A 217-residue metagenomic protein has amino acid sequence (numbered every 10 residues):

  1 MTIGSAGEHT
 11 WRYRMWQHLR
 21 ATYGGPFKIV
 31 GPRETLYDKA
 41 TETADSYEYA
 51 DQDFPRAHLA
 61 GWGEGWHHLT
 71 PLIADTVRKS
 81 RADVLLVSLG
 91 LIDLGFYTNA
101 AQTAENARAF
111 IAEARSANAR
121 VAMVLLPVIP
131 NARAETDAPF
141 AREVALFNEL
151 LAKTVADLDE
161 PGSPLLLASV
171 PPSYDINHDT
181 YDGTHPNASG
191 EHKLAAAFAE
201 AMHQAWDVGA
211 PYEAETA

Functional and structural regions predicted by a protein language model:
T2-E105: Conserved SGNH/GDSL esterase-like catalytic core that processes O-acyl groups on lipids and polysaccharides
G7, W11-R12, L69, I73 (+6 more regions): Stable alpha-helical elements in mature extracytoplasmic
H18, T22-Y37, A122-L126, L167-S169 (+1 more regions): Surface-exposed patches in mature extracellular/periplasmic domains of secreted proteins
T22-K28, S80-L86, A117-V124, E160-L166 (+1 more regions): Loop/turn elements at helix/coil->beta-strand transitions in domains of secreted/extracellular proteins
G25, T70-R81, D157-P186, E191: N-terminal hydrophobic signal/anchor transmembrane helix of membrane proteins
W66-D83, A112-N118, H203-P211: Surface-exposed acidic, glycine-flexible loop patches that form ligand/cofactor-binding and adhesion interfaces
I111, P130-S169, A188-H192: Substrate-gating cap/lid alpha-helix
D179-A217: Histidine-centered active-site loop/cap adjacent to the catalytic His in serine esterases/O-acetyl transfer systems
